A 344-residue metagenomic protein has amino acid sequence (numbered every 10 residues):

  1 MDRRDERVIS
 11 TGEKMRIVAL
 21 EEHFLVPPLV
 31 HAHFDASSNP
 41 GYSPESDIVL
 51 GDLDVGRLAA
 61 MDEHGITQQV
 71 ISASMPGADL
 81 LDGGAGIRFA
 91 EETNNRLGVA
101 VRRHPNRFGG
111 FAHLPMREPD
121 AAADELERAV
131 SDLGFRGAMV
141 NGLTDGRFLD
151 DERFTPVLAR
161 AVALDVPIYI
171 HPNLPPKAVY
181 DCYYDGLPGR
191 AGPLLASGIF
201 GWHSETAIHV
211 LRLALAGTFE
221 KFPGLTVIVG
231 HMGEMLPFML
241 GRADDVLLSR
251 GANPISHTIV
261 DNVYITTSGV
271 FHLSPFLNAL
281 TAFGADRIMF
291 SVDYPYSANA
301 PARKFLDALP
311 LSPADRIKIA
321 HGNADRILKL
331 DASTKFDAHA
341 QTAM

Functional and structural regions predicted by a protein language model:
D2, A191-H203, K221, V227-H231 (+1 more regions): Active-site core of metal-dependent hydrolases
D2-L20, F24-Q68, N95-R103, D124-R128 (+6 more regions): Mid-to-C-terminal alpha-helical segments outside catalytic/metal-binding sites
K14, H23-G51, L81, P176-S204 (+1 more regions): Active-site gating loops and adjacent loop-to-helix segments of metal-dependent hydrolytic enzymes
I17-E22, Q69-I71, G109-A112, A138-V140 (+4 more regions): Hydrophobic faces of well-ordered beta-strands that scaffold small-molecule active sites in alpha/beta enzyme cores
L25-P28, G77-D79, R117-E118, D145-G146 (+4 more regions): Active-site environment of divalent metal-dependent phosphoester hydrolases
T67, S72-H209: Active-site gating/metal-coordination segments in enzymes
L133-G137, V162-P167, F222-G224, I259-Y264 (+1 more regions): Glycine-enriched alpha-helix->loop->beta-strand junction motifs that scaffold or abut catalytic
A214-T258: Aromatic-lined glycan-binding groove of carbohydrate-active enzymes
